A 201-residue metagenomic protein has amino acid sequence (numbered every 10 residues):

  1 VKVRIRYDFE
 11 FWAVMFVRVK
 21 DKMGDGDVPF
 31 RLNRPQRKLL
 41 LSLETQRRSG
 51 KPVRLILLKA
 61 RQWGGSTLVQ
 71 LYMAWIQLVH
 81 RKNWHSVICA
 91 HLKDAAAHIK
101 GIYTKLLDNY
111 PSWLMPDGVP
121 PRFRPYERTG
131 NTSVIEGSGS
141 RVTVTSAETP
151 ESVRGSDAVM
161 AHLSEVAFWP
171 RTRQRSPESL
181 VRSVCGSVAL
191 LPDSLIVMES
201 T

Functional and structural regions predicted by a protein language model:
V1-T201: Phosphate/NTP-binding elements of NTP-utilizing enzymes
